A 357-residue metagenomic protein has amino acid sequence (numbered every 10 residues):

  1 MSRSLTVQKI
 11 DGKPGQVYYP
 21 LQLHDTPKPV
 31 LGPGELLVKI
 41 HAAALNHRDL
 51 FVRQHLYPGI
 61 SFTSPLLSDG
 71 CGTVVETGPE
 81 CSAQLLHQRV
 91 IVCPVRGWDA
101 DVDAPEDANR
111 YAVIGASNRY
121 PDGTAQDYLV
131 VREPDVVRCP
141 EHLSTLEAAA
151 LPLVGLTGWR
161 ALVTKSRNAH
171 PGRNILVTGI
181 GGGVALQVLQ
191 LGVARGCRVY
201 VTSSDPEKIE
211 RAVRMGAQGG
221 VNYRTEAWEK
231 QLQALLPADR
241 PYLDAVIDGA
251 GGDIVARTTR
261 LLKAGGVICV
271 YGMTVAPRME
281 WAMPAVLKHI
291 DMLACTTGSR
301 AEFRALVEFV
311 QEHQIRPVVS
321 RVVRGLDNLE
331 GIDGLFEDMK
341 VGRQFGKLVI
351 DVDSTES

Functional and structural regions predicted by a protein language model:
P27-A44, L56-P105, P140-H142: Glycine-rich beta-strand-centered segment in the early N-terminal region that forms part of a ligand/cofactor-binding
C71, Q88-R89, Y128, N174 (+2 more regions): Residue-level marker of beta-strand positions
R96-G179: NAD(P)H dinucleotide-binding glycine-rich loop of Rossmann-like/cofactor-binding domains, especially the beta1-alpha1
L143-E226: Mid-domain Rossmann-like dinucleotide-binding core that forms the NAD(H)/NADP(H) cofactor-binding site
R167-P171, Y200, E210-D291, Q344 (+1 more regions): Glycine-rich cofactor phosphate-binding loops and adjacent beta1-alpha1 units of small-molecule cofactor enzyme domains
A256, R300-S357: C-terminal hydrophobic helical "lid"/dimerization subdomain of Rossmann-like NAD(P)H-dependent oxidoreductases
G266-C269, E280-S320: Rossmann-fold dehydrogenase core element
